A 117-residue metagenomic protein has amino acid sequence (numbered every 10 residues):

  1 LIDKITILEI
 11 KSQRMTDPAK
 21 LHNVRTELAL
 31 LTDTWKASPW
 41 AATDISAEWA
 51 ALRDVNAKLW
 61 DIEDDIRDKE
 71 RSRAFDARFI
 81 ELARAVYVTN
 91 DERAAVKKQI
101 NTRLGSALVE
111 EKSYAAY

Functional and structural regions predicted by a protein language model:
L1-Y117: Extended, charge-rich alpha-helical interface modules
